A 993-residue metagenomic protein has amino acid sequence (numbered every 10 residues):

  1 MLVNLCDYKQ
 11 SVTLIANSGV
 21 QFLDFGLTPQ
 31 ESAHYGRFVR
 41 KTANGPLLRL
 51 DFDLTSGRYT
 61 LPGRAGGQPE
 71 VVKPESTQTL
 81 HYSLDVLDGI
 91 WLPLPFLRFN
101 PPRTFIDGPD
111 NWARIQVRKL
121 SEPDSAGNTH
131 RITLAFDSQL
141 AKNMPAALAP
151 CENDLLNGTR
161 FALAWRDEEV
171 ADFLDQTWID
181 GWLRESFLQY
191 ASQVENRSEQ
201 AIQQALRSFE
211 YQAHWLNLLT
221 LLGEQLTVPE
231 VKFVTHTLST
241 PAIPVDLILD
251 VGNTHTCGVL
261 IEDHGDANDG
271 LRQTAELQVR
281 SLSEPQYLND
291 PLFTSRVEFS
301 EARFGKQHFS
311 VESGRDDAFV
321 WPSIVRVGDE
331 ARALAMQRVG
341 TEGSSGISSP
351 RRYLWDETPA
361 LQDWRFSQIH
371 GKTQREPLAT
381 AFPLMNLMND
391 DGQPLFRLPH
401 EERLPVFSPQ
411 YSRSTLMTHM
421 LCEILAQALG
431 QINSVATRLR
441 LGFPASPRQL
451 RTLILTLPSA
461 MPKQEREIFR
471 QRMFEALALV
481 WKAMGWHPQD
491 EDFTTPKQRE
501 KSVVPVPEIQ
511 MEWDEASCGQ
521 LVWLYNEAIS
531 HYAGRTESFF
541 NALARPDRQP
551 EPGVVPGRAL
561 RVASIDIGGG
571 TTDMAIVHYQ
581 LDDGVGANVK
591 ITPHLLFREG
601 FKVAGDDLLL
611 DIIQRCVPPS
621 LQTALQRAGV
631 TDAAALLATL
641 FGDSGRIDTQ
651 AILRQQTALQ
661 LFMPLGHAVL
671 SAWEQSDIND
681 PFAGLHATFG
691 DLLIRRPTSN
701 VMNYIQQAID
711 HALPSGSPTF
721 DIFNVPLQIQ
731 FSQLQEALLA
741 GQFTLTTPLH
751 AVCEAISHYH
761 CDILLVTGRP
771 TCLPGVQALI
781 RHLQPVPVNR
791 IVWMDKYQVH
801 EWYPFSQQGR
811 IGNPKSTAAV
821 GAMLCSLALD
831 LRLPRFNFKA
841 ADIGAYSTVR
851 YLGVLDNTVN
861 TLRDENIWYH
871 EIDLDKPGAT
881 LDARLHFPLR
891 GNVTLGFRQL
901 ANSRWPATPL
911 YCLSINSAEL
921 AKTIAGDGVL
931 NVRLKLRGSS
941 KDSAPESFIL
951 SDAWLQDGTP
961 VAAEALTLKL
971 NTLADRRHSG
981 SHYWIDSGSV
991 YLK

Functional and structural regions predicted by a protein language model:
M1-M388, A604-S620, W905-K993: Early-domain small/polar-rich strand-loop-helix modules and first-structured segments of the mature chain
Y211-H214, L218, E342-G346, S408-I432 (+6 more regions): Phosphate/oxyanion-binding active-site loops and adjacent basic polyanion-contact surfaces
L222-A242, L416-A445, W523-G553, H711-H760 (+1 more regions): Phosphate/ATP-binding catalytic cores across multiple sugar-kinase/actin-like superfamilies, primarily ASKHA
P241, I248-H255, P458-S459, A516-S517 (+3 more regions): A short acidic Gly-Thr/Ser loop motif
G270-R272, E276-G371, I576-S717, C825 (+2 more regions): Phosphate-binding glycine-rich/basic clefts of nucleotide- and phosphate-handling proteins, predominantly
P447-I468, C761-I780: Glycine-rich phosphate-binding loops at beta-strand->alpha-helix junctions
I468-V480, C772-W793: Conserved helicase motor "Helicase C" RecA-like lobe of SF1/SF2 P-loop NTPases
V503-I529, L610-D611, V792-R850: Glycine-rich phosphate-binding/hydrolytic loop that grips phosphoryl groups
